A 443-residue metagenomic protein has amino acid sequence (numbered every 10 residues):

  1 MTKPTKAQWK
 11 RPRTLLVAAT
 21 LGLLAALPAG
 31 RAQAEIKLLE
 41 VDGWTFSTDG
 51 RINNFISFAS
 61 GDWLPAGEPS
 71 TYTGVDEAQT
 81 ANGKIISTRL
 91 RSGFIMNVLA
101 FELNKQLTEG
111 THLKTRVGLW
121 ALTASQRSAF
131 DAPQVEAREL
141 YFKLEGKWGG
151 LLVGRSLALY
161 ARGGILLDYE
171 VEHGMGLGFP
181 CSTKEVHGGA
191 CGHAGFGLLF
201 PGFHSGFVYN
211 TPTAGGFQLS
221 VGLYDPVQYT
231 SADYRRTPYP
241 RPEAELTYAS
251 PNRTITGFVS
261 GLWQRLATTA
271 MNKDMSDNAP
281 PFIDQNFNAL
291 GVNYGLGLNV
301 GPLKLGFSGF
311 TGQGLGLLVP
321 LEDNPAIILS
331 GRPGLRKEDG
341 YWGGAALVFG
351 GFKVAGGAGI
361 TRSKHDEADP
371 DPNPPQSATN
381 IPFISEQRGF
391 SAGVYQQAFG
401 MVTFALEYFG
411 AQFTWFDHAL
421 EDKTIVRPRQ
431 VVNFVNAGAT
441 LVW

Functional and structural regions predicted by a protein language model:
V17-A26: Bacterial N-terminal signal peptides
I36, A100-E102, L140-K143, V208-N210 (+6 more regions): Outer-membrane beta-barrel architecture
I36-F58, I86-Q228, P238-P240, T247-P251 (+1 more regions): Outer membrane beta-barrel
F46-N54, E109, L113-V117, L151 (+11 more regions): Transmembrane beta-strands of outer-membrane beta-barrel proteins
N54-S60, L119-T123, L157-L159, L223-V227 (+8 more regions): Transmembrane beta-strands of outer-membrane beta-barrel pores
G83-N97, V135-R138, P201-S205, P238-P242 (+4 more regions): Residues that define the transmembrane beta-barrel architecture of outer-membrane proteins
T237, A244-A392, Q397: Detector for outer-membrane/organellar transmembrane beta-barrel domains, recognizing the amphipathic beta-strand
R429-W443: Outer-membrane beta-barrel "beta-signal"
